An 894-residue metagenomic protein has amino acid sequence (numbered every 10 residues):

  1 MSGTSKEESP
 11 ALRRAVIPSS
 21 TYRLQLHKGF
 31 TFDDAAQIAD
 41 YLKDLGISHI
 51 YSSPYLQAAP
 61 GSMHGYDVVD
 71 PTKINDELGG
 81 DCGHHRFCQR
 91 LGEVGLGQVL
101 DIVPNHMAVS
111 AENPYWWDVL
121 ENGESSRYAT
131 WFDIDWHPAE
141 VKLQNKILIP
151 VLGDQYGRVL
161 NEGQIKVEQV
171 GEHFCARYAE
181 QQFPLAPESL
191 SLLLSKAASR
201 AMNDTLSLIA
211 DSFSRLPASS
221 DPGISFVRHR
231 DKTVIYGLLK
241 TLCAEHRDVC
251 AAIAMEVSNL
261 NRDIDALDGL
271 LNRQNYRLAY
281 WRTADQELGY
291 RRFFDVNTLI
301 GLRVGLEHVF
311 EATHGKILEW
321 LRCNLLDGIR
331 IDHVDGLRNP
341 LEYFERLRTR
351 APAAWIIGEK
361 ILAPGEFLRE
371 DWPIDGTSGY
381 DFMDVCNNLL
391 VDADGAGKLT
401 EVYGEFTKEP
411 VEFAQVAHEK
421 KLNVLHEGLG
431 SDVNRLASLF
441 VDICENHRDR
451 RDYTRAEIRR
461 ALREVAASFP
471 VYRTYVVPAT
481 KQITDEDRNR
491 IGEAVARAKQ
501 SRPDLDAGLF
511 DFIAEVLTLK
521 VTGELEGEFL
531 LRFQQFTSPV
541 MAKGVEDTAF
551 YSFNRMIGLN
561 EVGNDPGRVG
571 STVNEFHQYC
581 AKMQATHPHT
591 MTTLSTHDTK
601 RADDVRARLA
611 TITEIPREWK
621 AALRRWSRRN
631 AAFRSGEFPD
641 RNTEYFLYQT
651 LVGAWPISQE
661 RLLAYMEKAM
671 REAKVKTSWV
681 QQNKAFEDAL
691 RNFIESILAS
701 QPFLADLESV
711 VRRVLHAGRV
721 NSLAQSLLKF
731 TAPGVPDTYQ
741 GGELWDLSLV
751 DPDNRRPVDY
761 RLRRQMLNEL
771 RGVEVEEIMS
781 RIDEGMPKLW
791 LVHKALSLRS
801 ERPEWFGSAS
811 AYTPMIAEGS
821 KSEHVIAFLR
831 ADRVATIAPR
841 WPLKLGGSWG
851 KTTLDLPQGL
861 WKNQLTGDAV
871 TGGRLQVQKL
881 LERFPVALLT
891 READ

Functional and structural regions predicted by a protein language model:
M1-P60, T72, E77, H85 (+8 more regions): Carbohydrate-interacting/catalytic domains
S62-D70, H106-D135, D371-Y380, R755: Aromatic- and acidic-residue-enriched segments that line the glycan-binding/catalytic groove of carbohydrate-active
D81-V99, M107, A111, W117 (+1 more regions): Conserved, well-structured beta-alpha core segment at the onset of a catalytic domain
N105, R330-L337, S780: Conserved short loop/turn motifs at secondary-structure junctions
A111-E188: Active-site region of glycoside hydrolase catalytic domains
